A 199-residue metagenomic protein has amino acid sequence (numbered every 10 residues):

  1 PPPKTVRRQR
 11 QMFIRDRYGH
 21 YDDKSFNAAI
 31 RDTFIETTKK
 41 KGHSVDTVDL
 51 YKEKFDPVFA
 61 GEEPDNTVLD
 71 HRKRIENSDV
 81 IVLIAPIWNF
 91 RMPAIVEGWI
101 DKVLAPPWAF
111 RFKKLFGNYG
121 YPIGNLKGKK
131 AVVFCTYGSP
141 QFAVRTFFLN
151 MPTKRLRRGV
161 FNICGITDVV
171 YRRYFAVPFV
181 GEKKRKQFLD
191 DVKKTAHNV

Functional and structural regions predicted by a protein language model:
P1-F13: Single conserved hydrophobic/aromatic residue that forms the stacking wall/gate of nucleotide- or nucleobase-binding
I14-H43: N-terminal beta1-alpha1 ligand-phosphate binding loop
G19, L50, T136: Cofactor-binding loop segments of dinucleotide-utilizing enzymes, especially the Rossmann-like FAD- and NAD(P)+-binding
H43-K54, R172-F175: A short beta-strand-loop structural module common to alpha/beta enzyme folds
S44-D46, K129-A131, D168: Residues at the starts of beta-strands that form the adenosine-phosphate
L50-N66: N-terminal beta-loop-helix "entrance" segment that forms/cooperates in small-molecule cofactor or anionic ligand
T67-R157: Helix-loop-strand module that forms the ligand-binding subsite of alpha/beta enzymes
A143-V199: Glycine-rich phosphate/pyrophosphate-binding loop and the adjoining helix
